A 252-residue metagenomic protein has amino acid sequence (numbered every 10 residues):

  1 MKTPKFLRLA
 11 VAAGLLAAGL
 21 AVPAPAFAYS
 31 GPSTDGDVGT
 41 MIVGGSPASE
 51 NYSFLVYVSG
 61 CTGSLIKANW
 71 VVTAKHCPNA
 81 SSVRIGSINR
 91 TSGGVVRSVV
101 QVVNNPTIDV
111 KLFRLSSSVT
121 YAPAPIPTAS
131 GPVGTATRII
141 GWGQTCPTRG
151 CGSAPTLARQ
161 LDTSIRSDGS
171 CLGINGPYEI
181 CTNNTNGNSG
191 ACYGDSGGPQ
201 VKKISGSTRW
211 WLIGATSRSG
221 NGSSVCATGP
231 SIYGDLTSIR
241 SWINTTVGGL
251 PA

Functional and structural regions predicted by a protein language model:
M1-L15: N-terminal export and membrane-targeting signals
K2-F6, A26-D35, I66-H76, Q160 (+1 more regions): C-terminal subregion of chymotrypsin/trypsin-like serine protease catalytic domains
A18-A26: C-terminal segment of classical bacterial N-terminal signal peptides
Y29-V58: N-terminal activation segment of mature serine protease catalytic domains
P47-S59, S118-P123, R159-G198, I204-S207 (+1 more regions): Active-site region of chymotrypsin-like
N51-W70, A74, G94-V96: A conserved glycine-rich beta-strand in the N-terminal activation segment of trypsin-fold
V71-A74, P78-I108, D162: Conserved H-D interstitial segment of serine endopeptidase catalytic domains
V96-R97, V110, R114-N188, G229-P230 (+1 more regions): Chymotrypsin/trypsin-fold serine protease catalytic domain
